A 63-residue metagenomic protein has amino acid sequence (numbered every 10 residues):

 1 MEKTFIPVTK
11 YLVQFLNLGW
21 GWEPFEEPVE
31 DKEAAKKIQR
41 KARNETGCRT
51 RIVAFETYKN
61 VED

Functional and structural regions predicted by a protein language model:
M1-E2, K36-K41: Intrinsically disordered, low-complexity boundary segments flanking structured domains
M1-K3, V8, G47-C48, E56: Compositionally biased, low-complexity intrinsically disordered regions
E2-P24: Short aromatic-glycine-(Arg/Gly/Cys) micro-motifs in beta-strand/loop hairpins
F5, P28-D31, E45: Intrinsic-disorder-associated interaction segments
V8-K10, F15, D31, A54-F55 (+1 more regions): Intrinsic disorder/low-complexity segments, especially N-terminal tails and targeting/processing regions
L18-K36, V53-Y58: A short, exposed loop/beta-hairpin motif centered on an aromatic-Gly-Thr core
R40-D63: Short, mixed-charge low-complexity intrinsically disordered segments
